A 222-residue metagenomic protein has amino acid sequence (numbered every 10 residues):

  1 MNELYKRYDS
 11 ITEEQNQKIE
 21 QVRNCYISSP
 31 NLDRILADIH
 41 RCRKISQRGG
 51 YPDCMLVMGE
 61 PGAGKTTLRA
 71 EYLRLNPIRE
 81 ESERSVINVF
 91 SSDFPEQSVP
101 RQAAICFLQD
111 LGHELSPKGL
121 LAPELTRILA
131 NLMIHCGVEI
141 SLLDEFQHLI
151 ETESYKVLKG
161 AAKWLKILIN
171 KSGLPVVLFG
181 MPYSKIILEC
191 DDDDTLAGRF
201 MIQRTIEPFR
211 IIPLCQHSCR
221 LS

Functional and structural regions predicted by a protein language model:
M1-P52: A short, basic N-terminal segment
L4-E14, L36, V99-C106, E114-P175 (+1 more regions): Mid-core helix/loop region of P-loop NTP-binding domains shared across ATPases and GTPases
S46-G50, E81-V86, N131-C136, V157 (+2 more regions): Conserved catalytic network of the ASCE P-loop NTPase/AAA+ motor domain
G49-A70: Walker A/P-loop nucleotide-binding motif
P52-L56, V89, I140: Residue-level preference for the first positions of well-ordered beta-strands
R74-S85, H113: Post-Walker A helix-loop "phosphate-sensing" segment adjacent to the P-loop in P-loop NTPases
I87-S98: A short hydrophobic beta-strand->loop->alpha-helix junction that borders the nucleotide-binding pocket of P-loop NTPases
I150, K163-S222: The catalytic "switch" region of P-loop NTPases
